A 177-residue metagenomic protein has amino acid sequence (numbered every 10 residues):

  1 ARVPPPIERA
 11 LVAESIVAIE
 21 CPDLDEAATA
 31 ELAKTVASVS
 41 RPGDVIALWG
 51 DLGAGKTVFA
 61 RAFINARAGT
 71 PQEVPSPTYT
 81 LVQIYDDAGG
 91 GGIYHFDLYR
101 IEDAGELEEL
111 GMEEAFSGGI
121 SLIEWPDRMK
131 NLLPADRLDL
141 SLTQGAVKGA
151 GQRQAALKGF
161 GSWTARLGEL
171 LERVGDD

Functional and structural regions predicted by a protein language model:
V12-S15, I19, L107, E113-D177: Short phosphate-coordinating micro-motif centered on Lys-Gly-acidic
E14-A33: N-terminal pre-Walker A segment at the start of P-loop NTPase domains
I46-L48: Hydrophobic anchor at the beta1->P-loop junction of P-loop NTPases
D51: P-loop (Walker A) phosphate-binding loop of NTP-binding proteins
K56: Conserved lysine of the Walker
N65-V74: Post-Walker A helix-loop "phosphate-sensing" segment adjacent to the P-loop in P-loop NTPases
T78, V82-W125: Conserved nucleotide-sensing/catalytic segment adjacent to the nucleotide-binding pocket in NTP-handling enzymes
